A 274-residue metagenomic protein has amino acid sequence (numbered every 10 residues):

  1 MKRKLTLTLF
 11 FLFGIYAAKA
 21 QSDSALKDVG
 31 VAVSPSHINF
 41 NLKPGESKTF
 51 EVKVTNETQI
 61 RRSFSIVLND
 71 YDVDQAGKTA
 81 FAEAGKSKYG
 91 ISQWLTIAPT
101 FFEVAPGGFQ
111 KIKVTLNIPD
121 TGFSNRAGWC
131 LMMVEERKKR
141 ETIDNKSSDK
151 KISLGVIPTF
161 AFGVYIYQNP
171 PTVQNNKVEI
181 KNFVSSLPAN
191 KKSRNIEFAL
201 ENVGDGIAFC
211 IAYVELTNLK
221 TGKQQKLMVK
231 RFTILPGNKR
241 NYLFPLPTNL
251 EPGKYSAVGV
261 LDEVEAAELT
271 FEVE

Functional and structural regions predicted by a protein language model:
K4-G14: Sec-dependent N-terminal signal peptides
S24-K48, N176-I180, S185-A189: N-terminal edge beta-strand
S34, G45-E51, Q110-I112, N125-L131 (+1 more regions): Short, solvent-exposed loop/turn segments enriched in Ser/Thr/Gly
V54-T58, L200-G204: Asparagine-centered strand-capping/turn motif at beta-strand->loop junctions
I60-V73, I118-Q168, L250-E274: Terminal connector regions
F64-S87, E201, D205-K220, L261: Short acidic, flexible loop segments centered on an aromatic residue
K86-T121, G222-L250: Intrinsically disordered, low-complexity Pro/Gly/Ser/Thr-rich segments with frequent PxxP/GP/PP motifs and embedded
S153-A189: Transition segment at domain starts
